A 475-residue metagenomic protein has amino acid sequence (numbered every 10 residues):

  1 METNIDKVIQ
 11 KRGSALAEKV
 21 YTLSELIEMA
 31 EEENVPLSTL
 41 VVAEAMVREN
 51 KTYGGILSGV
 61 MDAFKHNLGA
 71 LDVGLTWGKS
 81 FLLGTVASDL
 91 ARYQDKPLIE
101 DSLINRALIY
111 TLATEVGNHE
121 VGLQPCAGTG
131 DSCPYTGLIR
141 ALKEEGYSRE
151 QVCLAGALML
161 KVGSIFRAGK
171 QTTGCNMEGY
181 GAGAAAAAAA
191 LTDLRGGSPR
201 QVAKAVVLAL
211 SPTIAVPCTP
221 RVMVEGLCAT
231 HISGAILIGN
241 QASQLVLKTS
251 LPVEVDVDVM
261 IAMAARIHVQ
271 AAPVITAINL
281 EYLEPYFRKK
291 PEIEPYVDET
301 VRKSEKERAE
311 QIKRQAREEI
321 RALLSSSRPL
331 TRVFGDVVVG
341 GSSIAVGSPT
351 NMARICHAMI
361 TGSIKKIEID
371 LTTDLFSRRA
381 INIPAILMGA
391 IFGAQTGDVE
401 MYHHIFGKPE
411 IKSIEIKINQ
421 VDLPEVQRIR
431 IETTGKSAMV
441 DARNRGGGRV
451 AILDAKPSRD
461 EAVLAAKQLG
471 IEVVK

Functional and structural regions predicted by a protein language model:
M1-G59, S326-K475: C-terminal non-catalytic interaction/assembly regions of soluble proteins
K51, G55-D62, I99-L103, G130-C133 (+11 more regions): Conserved active-site and cofactor/substrate-binding residues in soluble primary-metabolism enzymes
D62, D72-L75, D193-F334: Functionally critical mobile loop/hinge segments
A70-C133, G146: Active-site cofactor/substrate anionic-group-binding motifs, chiefly glycine- and Lys/Arg-rich phosphate-binding loops
A91-I109, I139-M159, P199-V207, E281-L283 (+2 more regions): An acidic intrinsically disordered interaction segment
R92-D95, S132-R149, A189-G196, M388-F392: Alpha-helical support elements that line or immediately flank enzyme active sites and cofactor-binding pockets
E100-G117, R149-A168, P212-C218, A358-K366: Acidic-glycine-rich active-site phosphate/pyrophosphate-binding loop
R167-H231, V246-E254, I367-R378, A390-P409: Hydrophobic alpha-helical bundle architecture
